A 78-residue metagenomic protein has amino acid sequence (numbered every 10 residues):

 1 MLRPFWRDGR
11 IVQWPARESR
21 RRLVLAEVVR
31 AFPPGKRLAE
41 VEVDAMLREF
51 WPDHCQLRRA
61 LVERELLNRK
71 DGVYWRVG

Functional and structural regions predicted by a protein language model:
M1-P34: Short alpha-helical segments that sit at the start of domains
R20-R21, M46-L47, W75: Hydrophobic alpha-helical segments that drive targeting, anchoring, or assembly
V29, M46-E49: Amphipathic alpha-helical segments that form the core helices of the histone-fold
P34-L47: Short acidic, hydrophobic short linear motifs in intrinsically disordered regions
F50-A60: Short amphipathic alpha-helical interaction segments
E63-Y74: A short, conserved structural fragment
